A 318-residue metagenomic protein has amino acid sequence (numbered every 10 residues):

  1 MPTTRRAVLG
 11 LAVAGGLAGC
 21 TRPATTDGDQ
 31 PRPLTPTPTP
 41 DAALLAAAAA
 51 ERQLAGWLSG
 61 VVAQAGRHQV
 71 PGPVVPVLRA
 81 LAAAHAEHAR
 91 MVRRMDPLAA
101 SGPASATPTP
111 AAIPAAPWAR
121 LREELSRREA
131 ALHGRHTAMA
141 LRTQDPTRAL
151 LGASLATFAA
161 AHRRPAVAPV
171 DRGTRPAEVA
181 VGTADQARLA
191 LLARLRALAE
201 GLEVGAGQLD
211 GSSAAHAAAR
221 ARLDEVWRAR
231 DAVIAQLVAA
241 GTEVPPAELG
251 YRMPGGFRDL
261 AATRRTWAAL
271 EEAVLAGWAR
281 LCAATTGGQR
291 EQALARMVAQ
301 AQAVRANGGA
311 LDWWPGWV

Functional and structural regions predicted by a protein language model:
P2-T3, G10-G16, T21-V318: All-alpha RGS (Regulator of G-protein Signaling) helical domain and cognate RGS-like helical scaffolds
